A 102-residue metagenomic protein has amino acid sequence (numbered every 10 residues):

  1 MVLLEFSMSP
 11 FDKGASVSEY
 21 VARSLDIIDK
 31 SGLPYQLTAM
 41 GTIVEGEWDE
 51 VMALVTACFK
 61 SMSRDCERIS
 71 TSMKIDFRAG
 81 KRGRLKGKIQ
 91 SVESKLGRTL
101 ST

Functional and structural regions predicted by a protein language model:
M1-T102: Charge-rich, low-complexity N-terminal segments
